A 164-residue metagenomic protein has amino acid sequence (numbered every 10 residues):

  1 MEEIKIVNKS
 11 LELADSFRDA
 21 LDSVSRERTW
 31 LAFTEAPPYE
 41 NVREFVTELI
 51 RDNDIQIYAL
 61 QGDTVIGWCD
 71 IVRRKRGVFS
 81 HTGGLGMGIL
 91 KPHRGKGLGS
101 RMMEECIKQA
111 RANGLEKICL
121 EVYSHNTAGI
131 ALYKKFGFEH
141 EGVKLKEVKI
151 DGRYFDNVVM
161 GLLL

Functional and structural regions predicted by a protein language model:
I4-D19: A short beta-loop-alpha structural element at the N-terminal edge of CoA-dependent acyl/N-acetyltransferase catalytic
L11, S25, T34-P92, M103-E104 (+1 more regions): Acetyl-CoA-dependent GNAT
T64-G67, A128, Y154: Glycine-rich acetyl-CoA-binding "A-motif" of GNAT/NAT acetyltransferases
G97, N126: Conserved G/P- and acidic residue-centered "switch" motifs that form tight phosphate/ATP-binding loops in soluble
R101, E105, Q109, A131-K135: Structural preference for long, well-ordered alpha-helical segments within the folded cores of structured domains
M103, A110-E121: Conserved GNAT acetyl-CoA-binding A-motif
C119-Y123, K134, E139-F155: Conserved catalytic-core motifs of GNAT/GCN5-like acyltransferases
R153-L164: Terminal substrate-recognition subdomain of acyl/acetyltransferases
